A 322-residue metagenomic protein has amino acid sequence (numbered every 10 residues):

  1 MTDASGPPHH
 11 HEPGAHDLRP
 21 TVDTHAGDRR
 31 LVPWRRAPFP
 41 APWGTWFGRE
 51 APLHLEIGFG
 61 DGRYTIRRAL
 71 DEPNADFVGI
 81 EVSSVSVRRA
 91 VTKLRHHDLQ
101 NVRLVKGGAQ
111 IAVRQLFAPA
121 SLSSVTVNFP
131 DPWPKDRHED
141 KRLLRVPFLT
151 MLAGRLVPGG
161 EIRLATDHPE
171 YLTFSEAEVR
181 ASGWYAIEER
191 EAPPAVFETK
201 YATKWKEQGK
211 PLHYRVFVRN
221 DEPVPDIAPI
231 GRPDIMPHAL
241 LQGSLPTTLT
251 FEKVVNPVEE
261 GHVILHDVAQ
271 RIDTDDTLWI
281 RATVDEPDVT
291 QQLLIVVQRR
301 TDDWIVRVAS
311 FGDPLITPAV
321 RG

Functional and structural regions predicted by a protein language model:
M1-L55, I66-E72: S-adenosyl-L-methionine
I57-G62: Class I SAM-dependent methyltransferase "Motif I" SAM/SAH-binding loop
A75-V78: Short beta-strand element of Class I
S83: Conserved SAM/SAH-binding beta-strand->alpha-helix loop
V91-P119: S-adenosyl-L-methionine
L144-P158: A short glycine-rich, Lys/Arg-flanked "PGG" loop and its adjoining helix->strand segment in the class I
P158-T166: Conserved beta-strand signature within the Rossmann-like core of class I S-adenosyl-L-methionine
Y171-L240, S244-D302, F311, L315: Class I S-adenosyl-L-methionine
